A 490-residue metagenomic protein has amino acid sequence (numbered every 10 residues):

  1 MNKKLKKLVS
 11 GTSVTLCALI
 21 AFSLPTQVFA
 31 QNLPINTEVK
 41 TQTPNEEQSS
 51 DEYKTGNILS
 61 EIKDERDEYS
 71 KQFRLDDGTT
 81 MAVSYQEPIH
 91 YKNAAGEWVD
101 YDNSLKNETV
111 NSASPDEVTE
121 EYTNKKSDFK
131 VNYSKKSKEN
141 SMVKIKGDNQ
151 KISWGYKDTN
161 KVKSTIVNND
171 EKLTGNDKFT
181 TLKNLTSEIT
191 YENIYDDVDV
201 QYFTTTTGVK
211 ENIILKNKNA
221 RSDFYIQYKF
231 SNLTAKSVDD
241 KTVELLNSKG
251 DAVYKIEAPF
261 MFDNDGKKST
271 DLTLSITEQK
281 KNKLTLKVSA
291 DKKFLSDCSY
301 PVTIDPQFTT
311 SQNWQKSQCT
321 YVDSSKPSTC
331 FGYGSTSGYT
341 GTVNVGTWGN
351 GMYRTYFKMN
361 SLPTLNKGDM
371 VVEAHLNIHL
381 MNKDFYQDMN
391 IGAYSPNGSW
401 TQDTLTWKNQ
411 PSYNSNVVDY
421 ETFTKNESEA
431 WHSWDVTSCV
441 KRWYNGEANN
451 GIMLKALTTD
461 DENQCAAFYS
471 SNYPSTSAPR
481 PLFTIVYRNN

Functional and structural regions predicted by a protein language model:
M1-G11: Bacterial Sec-dependent N-terminal signal peptides
V14-L24: Hydrophobic core
F22-E38: Sec-dependent signal peptide cleavage junction
L33-T310, Y487: Residues that cap or anchor secondary-structure elements
N212-A220, F357-M370: Extracellular and analogous surface-interaction loops
F224-F230, F357-M359, D369-K383, F483: A short beta-strand element within beta-rich, extracytoplasmic domains of secreted/secretory-pathway proteins
T303-T364, Y394-T401, N409, N414 (+2 more regions): Flexible, small-residue-rich N-terminal segments that precede or flank a structured functional core
Q312, L380-N450: Beta-strand-rich interaction/scaffold domains
